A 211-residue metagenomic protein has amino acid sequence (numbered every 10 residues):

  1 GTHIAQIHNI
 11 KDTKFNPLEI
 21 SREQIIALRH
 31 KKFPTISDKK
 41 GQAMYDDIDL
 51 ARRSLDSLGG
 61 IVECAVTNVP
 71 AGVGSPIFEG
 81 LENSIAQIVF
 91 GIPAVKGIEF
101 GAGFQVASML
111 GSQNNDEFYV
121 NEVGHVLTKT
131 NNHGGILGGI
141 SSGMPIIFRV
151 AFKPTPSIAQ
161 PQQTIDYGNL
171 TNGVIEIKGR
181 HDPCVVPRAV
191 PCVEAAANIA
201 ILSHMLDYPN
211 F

Functional and structural regions predicted by a protein language model:
G1-I7, Q105, D207-F211: Short alpha-helical "patches" and their helix-cap loops
G1-I77: Glycine-rich, mobile lid/loop segments that gate access to catalytic sites or pores
Q6-P17, G111-Q113, L170-I175: Short, mixed-charge aromatic SLiMs
S21-Q24, E82, T130-H133, G138 (+3 more regions): N-terminal, helix-rich and Lys/Arg-enriched segments in bacterial and organellar proteins
D38, E79, C192-A195: Generic detection of long, well-ordered alpha-helical segments
S54-N172: Glycine-rich anion/phosphate-binding loop at the beta-strand->alpha-helix junction
T155-F211: Internal helix-turn-beta structural module
